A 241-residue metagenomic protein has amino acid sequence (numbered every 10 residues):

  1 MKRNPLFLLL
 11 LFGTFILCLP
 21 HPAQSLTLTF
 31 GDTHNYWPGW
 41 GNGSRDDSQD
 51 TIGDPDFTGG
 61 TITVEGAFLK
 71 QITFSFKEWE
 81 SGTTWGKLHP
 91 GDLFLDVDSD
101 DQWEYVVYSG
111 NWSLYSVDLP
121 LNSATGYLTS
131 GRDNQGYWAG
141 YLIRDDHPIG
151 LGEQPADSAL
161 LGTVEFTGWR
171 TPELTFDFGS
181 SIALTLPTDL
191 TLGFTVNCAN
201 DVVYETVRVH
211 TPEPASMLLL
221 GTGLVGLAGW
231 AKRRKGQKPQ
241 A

Functional and structural regions predicted by a protein language model:
K2, P20, G131, I143 (+2 more regions): Short, intrinsically disordered low-complexity segments
R3-L8, G13-T27, C198-V225: Short, threonine-centered small-residue motifs that mark membrane-proximal processing/anchoring sites and TM-junction
N4-P5, D47, H210, R234-G236: Small/flexible residues
L6, T84, D96, Y108 (+2 more regions): Short amphipathic alpha-helical "recognition" segments used for binding
F7, P22-Q24, N122, G150 (+3 more regions): Intrinsically disordered, low-complexity segments enriched in proline/serine/threonine
L26-H210: Surface-exposed extracytoplasmic segments
W85, L224, W230-K232: A generic "cationic amphipathic patch" detector
A228-A241: C-terminal membrane-anchoring or membrane-association module
